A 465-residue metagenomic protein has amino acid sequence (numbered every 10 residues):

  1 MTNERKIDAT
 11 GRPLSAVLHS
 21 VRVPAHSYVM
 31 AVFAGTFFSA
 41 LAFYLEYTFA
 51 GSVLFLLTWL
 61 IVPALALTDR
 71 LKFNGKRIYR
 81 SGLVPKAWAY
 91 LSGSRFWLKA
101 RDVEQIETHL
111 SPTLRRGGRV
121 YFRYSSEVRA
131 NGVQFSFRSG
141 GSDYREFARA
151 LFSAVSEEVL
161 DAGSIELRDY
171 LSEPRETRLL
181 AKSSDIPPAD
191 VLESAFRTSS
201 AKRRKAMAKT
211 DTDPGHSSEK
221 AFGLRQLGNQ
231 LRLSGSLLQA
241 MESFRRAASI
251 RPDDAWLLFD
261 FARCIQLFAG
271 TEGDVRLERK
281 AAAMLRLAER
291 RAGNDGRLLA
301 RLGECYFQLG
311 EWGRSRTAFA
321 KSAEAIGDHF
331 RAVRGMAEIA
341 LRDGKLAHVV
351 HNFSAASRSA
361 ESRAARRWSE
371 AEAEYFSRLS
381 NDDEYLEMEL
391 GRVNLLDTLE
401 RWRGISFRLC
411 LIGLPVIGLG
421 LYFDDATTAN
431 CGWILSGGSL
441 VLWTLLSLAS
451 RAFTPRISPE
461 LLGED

Functional and structural regions predicted by a protein language model:
M1-F43, V133: N-terminal membrane-targeting/pre-transmembrane regions
T2-K6, R138-S234: Terminal and domain-flanking low-complexity segments
S81-F147, I165-Y170, A189, E193: Non-transmembrane, membrane-adjacent beta-strand/coil modules in membrane-associated proteins and peripheral
G223, L257, L298, A332 (+1 more regions): TPR alpha-solenoid repeat register
